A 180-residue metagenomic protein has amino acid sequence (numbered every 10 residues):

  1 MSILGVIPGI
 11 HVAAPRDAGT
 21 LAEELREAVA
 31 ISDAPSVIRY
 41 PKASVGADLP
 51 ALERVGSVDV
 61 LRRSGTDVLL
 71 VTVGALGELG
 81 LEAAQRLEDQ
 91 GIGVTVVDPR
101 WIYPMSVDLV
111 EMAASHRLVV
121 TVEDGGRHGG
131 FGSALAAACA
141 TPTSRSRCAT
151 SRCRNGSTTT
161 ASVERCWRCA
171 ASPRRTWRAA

Functional and structural regions predicted by a protein language model:
M1-A28: Conserved thiamine diphosphate
A30-A180: Thiamine diphosphate
